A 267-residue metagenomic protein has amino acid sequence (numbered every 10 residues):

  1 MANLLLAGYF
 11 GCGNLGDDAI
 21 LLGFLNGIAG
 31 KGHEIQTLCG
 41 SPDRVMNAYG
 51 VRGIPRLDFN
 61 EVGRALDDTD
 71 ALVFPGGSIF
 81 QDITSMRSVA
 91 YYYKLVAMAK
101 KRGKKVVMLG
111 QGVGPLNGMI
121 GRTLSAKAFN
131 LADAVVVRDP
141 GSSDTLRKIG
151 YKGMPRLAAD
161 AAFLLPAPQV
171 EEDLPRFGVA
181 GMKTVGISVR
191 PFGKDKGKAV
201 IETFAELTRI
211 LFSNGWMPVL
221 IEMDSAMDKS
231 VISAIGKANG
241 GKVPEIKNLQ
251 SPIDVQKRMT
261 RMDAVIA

Functional and structural regions predicted by a protein language model:
M1-A267: Active-site anion-handling motifs in enzyme catalytic cores
